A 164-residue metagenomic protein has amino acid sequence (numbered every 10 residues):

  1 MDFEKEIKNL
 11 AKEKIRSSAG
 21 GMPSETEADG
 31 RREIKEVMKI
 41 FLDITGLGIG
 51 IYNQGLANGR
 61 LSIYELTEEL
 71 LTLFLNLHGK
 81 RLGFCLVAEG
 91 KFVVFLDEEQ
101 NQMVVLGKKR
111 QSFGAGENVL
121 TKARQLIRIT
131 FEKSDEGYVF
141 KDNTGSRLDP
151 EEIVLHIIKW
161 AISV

Functional and structural regions predicted by a protein language model:
M1-S17: Acidic, low-complexity proline/glycine-rich segments
K5, R32, E151-E152: Generic alpha-helical secondary structure signal
K12-T67: Contiguous, amphipathic alpha-helical segments that mediate oligomerization or scaffolding in large protein assemblies
E68-V164: Intrinsic disorder/low-complexity polar-acidic segments
